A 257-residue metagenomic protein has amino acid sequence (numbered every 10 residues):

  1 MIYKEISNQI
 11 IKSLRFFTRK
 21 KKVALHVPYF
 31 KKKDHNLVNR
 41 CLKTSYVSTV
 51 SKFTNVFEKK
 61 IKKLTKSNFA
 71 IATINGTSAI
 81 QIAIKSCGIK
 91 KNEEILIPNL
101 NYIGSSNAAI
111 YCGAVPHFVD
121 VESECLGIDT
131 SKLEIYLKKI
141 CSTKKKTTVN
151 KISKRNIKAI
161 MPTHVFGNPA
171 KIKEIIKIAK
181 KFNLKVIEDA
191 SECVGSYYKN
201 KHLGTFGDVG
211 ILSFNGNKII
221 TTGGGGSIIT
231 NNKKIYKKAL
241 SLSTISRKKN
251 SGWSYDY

Functional and structural regions predicted by a protein language model:
M1-S86, K90, K158, P162 (+1 more regions): Conserved PLP-binding active-site segment in aminotransferase class I/II-type PLP enzymes
V50-T54, G76-I80, Y102-S105, L126 (+2 more regions): Conserved donor sugar-nucleotide recognition element shared by glycan-biosynthetic enzymes
T54-E58, T130, I172, L240: Short C-terminal alpha-helical element
K66, K91, N156, T205-F206 (+1 more regions): Short loop/turn motifs at secondary-structure junctions
N68-F69, E93-E94, G225: Short active-site oxyanion
K85, I89-K181, K185-A190, Y197: PLP-dependent aminotransferase-like
C193-K199, F206-Y257: Active-site region of PLP-dependent enzymes
